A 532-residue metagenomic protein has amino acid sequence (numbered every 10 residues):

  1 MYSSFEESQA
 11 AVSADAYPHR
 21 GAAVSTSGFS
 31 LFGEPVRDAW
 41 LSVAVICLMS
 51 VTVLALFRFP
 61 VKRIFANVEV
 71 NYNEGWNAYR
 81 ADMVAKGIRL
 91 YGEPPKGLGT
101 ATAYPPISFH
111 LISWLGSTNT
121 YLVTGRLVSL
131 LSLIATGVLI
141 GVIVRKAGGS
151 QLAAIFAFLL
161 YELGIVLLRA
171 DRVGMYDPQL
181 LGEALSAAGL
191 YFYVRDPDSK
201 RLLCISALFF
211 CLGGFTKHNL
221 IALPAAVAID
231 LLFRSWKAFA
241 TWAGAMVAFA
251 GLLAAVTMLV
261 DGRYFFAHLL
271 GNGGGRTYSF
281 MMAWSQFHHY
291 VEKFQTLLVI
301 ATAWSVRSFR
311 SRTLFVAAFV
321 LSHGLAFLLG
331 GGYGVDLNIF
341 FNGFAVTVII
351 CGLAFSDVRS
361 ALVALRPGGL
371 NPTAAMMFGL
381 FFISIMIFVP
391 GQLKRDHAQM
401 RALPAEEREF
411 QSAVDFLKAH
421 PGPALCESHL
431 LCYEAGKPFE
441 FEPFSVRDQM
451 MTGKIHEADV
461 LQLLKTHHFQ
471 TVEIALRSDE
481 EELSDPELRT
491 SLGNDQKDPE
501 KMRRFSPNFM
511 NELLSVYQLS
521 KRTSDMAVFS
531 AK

Functional and structural regions predicted by a protein language model:
G28-V36, A222-A248, G274-R276, I300-F309 (+2 more regions): Perimembrane helix-loop-helix junctions
C47, V123-G149, F156, L163 (+1 more regions): Transmembrane-helix motifs of polytopic, lipid-linked glycan transferases
S50-L54, V138, E292-V316, V320-H323 (+1 more regions): Hydrophobic, aromatic-rich transmembrane alpha-helices and their immediate juxtamembrane boundary segments
W76-A103, I107-H110: Extracytosolic helix-loop segments that constitute the early lumenal/periplasmic catalytic or substrate-binding loops
V128-S132, I155-L163, L167-A188, K200 (+2 more regions): Multi-pass, polyprenyl lipid-linked donor-dependent membrane glycosyltransferases
G148, L181, S186-I205, V299-S311 (+1 more regions): Membrane-interface transmembrane helices that cradle and orient dolichyl/undecaprenyl
F192, L202-H218, L223-L231, V247-A248 (+2 more regions): Membrane-interface alpha helices of multi-pass inner-membrane proteins
G379-K532: Extracytoplasmic
